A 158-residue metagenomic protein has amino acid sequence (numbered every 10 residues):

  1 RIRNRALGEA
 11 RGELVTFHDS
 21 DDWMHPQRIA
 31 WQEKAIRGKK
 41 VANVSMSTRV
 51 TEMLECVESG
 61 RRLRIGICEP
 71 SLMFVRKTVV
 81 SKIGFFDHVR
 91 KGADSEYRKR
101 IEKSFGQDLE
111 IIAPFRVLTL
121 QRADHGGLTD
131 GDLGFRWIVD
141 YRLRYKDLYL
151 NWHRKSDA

Functional and structural regions predicted by a protein language model:
R1-A158: Nucleotide-sugar donor-binding/catalytic module of glycosyltransferases that assemble extracellular/cell-envelope
